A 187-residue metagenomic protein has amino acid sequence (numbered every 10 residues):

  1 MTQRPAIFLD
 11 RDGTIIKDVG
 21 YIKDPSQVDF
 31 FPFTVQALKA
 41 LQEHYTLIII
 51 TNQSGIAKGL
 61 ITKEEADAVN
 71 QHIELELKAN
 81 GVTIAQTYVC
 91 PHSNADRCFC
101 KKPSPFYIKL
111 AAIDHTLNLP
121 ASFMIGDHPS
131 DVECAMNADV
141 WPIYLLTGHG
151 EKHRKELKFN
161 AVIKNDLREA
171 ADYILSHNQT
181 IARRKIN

Functional and structural regions predicted by a protein language model:
M1-L47: Active-site neighborhood of HAD-like aspartate-dependent phosphohydrolases
M1-R11, S176-N187: Non-catalytic pre-domain segments flanking phosphatase-related domains
T34, L38-N70, V82-A95, A135: Substrate-recognition element of Asp-dependent hydrolases with the DxDx(T/V) motif
L60-L75, A79, F99-A112: Short, electropositive alpha-helical surface patch
K102-P129: Conserved Lys-Pro-Asp/Glu-containing loop-to-beta segment of HAD-superfamily phosphomonoesterases, centered on
I125-V162: Acidic, Mg2+-coordinating phosphoryl-transfer loop and its flanking beta/alpha structural elements, shared across
K152-S176, A182: Mg2+-dependent phosphoryl-transfer enzymes with acidic/Ser/Thr/Gly-rich catalytic loops
